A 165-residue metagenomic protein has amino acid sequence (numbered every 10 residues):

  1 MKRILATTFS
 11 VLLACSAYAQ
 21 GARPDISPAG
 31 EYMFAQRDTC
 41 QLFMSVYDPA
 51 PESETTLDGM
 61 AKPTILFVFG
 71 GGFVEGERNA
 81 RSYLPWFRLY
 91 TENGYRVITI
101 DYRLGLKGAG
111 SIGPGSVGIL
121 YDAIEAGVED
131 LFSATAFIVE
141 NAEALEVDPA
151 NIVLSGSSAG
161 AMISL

Functional and structural regions predicted by a protein language model:
A6-S16: Bacterial N-terminal signal peptides
Q20-M60: N-terminal cap/lid segment of alpha/beta-hydrolase-fold proteins
G59-G71: Short beta-strand element of the alpha/beta-hydrolase
G72-E75, V97, F137: Serine-hydrolase catalytic-loop signature spanning alpha/beta hydrolases and amidase-signature enzymes
N79-T99: Short amphipathic alpha-helix adjacent to the substrate-entry channel of hydrolases
I119-E143: Alpha/beta-hydrolase active-site loop
E146-S157: Alpha/beta-hydrolase fold nucleophile elbow
G156-G160, S164: Gly/Ala-rich beta-loop-alpha elbow adjacent to hydrolase catalytic centers
